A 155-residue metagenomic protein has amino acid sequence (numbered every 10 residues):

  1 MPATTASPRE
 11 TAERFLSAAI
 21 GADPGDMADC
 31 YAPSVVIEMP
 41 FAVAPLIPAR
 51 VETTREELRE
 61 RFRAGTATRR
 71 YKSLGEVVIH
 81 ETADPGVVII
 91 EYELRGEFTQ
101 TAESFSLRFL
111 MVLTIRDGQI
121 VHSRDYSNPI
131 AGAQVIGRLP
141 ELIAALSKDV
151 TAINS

Functional and structural regions predicted by a protein language model:
M1-D29, P33, E141-S155: Short, low-complexity N-terminal intrinsically disordered segments enriched in polar/charged residues
P2, A18, A49-R50, S123: Short N-terminal micro-motifs specific to bacterial/archaeal maturation and metal-cluster initiation sites
P2-T4, A67-S155: A beta-strand edge to alpha-helix "cap/lid" segment located at domain peripheries
T5, G25, A32-P85: A solvent-exposed, acidic/Ser-Thr-rich amphipathic alpha-helical stretch
A12, L16-A19, Y31, M39 (+3 more regions): Hydrophobic alpha-helical core bundles mediating ligand binding, dimerization, or RNAP-core interactions
F15, M27-A28, V35, T54 (+4 more regions): Hydrophobic pocket/interface hotspot
